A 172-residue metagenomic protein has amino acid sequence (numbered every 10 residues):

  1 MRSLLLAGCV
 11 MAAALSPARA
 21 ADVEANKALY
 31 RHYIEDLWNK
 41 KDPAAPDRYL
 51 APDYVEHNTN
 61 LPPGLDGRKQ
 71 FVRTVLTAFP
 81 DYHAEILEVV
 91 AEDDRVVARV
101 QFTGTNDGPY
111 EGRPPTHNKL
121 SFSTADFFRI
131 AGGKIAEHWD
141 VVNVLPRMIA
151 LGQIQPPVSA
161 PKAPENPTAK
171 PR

Functional and structural regions predicted by a protein language model:
M1-L6: Bacterial N-terminal signal peptides that target proteins for export
A7-A14: Bacterial N-terminal signal peptides
A18-R172: C-terminal and inter-domain tail/linker signature
